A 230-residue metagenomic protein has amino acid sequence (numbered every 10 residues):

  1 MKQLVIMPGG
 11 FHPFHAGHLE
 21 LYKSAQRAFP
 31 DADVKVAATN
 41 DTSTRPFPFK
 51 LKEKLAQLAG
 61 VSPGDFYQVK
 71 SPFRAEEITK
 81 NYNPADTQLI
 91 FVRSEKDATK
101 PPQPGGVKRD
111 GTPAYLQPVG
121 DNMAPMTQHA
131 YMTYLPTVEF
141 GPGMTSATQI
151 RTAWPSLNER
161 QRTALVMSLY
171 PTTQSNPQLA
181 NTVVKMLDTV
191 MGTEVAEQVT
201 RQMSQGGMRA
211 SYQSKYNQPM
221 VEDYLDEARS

Functional and structural regions predicted by a protein language model:
M1-D226, S230: Nucleotidyltransferase catalytic core that binds NTPs
